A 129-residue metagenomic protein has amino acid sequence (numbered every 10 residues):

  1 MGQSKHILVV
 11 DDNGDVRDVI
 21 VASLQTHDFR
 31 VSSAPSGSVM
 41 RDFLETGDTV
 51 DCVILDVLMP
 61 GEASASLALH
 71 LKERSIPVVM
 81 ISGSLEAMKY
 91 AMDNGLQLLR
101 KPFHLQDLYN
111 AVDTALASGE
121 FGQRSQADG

Functional and structural regions predicted by a protein language model:
M1-L8, V21, R41, Q97 (+1 more regions): Non-catalytic signal-transmission and effector/linker regions of two-component phosphorelay proteins
G14-S32: Two-component/phosphorelay signaling modules centered on CheY-like receiver
S33-C52: Acidic, metal-coordinating helix/loop segments flanking the phosphotransfer/catalytic sites of two-component signaling
R41-D42, E62-I76: Short amphipathic alpha-helix used as the core "switch/output" element in two-component signaling
D56: Active-site residues of response regulator receiver
M59: Receiver (REC) domain active-site loop signature in two-component systems and cognate sites in sensor histidine kinases
A65-S66, E73-R74, S84-R100, L105-Q106 (+1 more regions): Alpha4 helix (beta4-alpha4-beta5 surface) of REC/receiver domains from two-component response regulators
V79-G83: Hydrophobic/aromatic residues positioned on beta-strands within the core alpha/beta folds
